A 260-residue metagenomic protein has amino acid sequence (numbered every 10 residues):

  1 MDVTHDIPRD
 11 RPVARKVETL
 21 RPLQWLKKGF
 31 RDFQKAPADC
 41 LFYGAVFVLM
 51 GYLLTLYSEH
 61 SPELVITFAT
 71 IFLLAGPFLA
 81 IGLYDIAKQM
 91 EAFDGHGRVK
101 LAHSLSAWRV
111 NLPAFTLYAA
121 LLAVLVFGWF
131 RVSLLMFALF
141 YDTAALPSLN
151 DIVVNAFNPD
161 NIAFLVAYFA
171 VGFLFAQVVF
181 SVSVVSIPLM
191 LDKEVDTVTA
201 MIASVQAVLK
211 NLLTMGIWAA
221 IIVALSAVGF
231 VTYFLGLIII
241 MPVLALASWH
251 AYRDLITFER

Functional and structural regions predicted by a protein language model:
M1-R260: Hydrophobic alpha-helical membrane segments
